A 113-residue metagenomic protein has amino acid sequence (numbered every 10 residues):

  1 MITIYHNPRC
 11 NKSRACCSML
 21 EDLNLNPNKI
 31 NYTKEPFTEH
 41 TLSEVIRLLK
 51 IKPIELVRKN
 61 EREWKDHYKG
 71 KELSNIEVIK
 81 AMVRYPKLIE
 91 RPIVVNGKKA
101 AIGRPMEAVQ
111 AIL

Functional and structural regions predicted by a protein language model:
M1-M19, N28-Y32: Local sequence-structure signature of Cys/Sec-based thiol-disulfide redox active-site neighborhoods
L25: Short phosphate-binding/catalytic loops that engage adenosine nucleotides
Y32-L113: Thiol/selenol-based redox catalytic cores and closely related redox-interacting motifs
